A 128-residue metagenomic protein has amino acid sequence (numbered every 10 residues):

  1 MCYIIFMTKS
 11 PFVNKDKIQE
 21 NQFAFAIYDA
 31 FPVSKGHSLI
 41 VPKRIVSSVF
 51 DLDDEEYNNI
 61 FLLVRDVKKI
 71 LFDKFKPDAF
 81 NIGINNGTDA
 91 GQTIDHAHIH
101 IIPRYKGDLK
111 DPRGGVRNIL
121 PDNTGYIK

Functional and structural regions predicted by a protein language model:
M1-K128: HIT superfamily nucleotide-processing domains
